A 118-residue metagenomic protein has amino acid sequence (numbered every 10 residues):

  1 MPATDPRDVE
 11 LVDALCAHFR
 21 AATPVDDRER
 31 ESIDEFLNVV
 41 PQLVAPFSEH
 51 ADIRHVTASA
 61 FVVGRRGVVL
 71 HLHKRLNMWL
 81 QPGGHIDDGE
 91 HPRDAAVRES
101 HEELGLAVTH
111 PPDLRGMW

Functional and structural regions predicted by a protein language model:
M1-V25: N-terminal leader/capping segments at the start of a protein or of a new domain
T4, P41-S48, G64-R66, H71: Sparse, context-dependent recognition of short Cys/His-centered cofactor- or disulfide-binding micro-motifs
L11-L15, L43, L114-M117: Generic structural motif recognizing short loop/turn segments at the entrances and edges of beta-strands
H18-S59: Acidic, metal-coordinating catalytic segment for phosphate/diphosphate chemistry, firing primarily on the Nudix
V63-T109, D113-W118: Conserved Nudix-box catalytic region and its N-terminal flanking loop in Nudix hydrolases and closely related
